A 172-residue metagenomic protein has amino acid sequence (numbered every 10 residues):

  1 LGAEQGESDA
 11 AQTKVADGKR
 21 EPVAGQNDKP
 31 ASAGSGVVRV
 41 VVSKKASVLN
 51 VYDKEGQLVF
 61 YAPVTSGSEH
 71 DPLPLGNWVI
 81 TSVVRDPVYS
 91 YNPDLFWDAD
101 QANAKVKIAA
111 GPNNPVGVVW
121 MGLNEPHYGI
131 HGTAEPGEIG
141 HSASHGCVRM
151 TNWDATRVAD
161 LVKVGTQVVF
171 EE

Functional and structural regions predicted by a protein language model:
G2-K19, N27-S35, L75, D94-E172: Exported/periplasmic cell-wall-interacting domains
G2-T81, R85-V88, F170-E172: Intrinsically disordered, low-complexity, Pro/Ser/Thr/Asn/Gly/Ala-rich spacer/linker segments adjacent to signal
